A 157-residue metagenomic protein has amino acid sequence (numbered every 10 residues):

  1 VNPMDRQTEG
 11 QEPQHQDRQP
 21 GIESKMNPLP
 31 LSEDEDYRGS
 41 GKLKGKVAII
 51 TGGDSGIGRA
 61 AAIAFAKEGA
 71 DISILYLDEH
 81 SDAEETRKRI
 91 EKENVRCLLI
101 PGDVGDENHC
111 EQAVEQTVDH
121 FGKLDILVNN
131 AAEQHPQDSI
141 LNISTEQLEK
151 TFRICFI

Functional and structural regions predicted by a protein language model:
V1-K44: Non-catalytic terminal and boundary segments that flank Rossmann-like NAD(P)-dependent oxidoreductase
S40-S73: Canonical Rossmann dinucleotide-binding motif of NAD(H)/NADP(H)-dependent dehydrogenases/reductases, specifically
V47, D125-I126, E149: Conserved catalytic-site loops of classical short-chain dehydrogenases/reductases
A70-E85: Conserved glycine-rich Rossmann-like NAD(P)H-binding loop of the short-chain dehydrogenase/reductase
H80, I100-V114, T145: The beta1-alpha1 cofactor-binding region of Rossmann-like NAD(H)/NADP(H)-dependent oxidoreductases
E93-L98, Q116-N129, P136, R153: A glycine-rich helix->loop->beta "capping" turn within Rossmann-like NAD(P)(H)-dependent oxidoreductase domains
D138-I140, S144-F152: Substrate-binding pocket helix/loop in short-chain dehydrogenase/reductase
